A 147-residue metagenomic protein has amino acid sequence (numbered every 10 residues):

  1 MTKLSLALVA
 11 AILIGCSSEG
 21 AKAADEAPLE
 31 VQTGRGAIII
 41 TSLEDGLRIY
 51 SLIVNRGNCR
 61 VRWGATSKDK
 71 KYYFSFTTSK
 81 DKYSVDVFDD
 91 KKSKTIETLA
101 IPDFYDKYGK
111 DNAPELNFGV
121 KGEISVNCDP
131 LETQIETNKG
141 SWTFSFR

Functional and structural regions predicted by a protein language model:
M1-V9: Sec-dependent signal peptide recognition, specifically the positively charged N-region followed immediately by
I14-G15: C-terminal motif of bacterial Sec signal peptides marking the signal peptidase cleavage site
S18-R35, S67-F74, W142-F146: Transition segment at domain starts
L29-K71: Short, surface-exposed binding/anchoring microloops in extracellular/periplasmic proteins
Y50, G64, K139-R147: Edge beta-strands of extracellular beta-sandwich domains
G64-E132: Intrinsically disordered, low-complexity Pro/Gly/Ser/Thr-rich segments with frequent PxxP/GP/PP motifs and embedded
S125-S145: Short, exposed beta-strand-loop hairpins at the edges of beta-sheets in extracellular/periplasmic proteins
